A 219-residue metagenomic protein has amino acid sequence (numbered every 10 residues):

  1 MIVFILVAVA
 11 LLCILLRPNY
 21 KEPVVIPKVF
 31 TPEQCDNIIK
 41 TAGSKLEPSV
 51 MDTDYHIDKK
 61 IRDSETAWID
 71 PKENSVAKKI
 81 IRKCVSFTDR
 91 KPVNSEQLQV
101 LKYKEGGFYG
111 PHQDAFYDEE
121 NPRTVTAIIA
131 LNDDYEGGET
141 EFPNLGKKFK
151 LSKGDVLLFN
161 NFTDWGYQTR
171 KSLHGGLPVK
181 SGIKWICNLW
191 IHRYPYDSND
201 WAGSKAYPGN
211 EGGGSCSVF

Functional and structural regions predicted by a protein language model:
I2-F219: Fe(II)/2-oxoglutarate oxygenase catalytic core
